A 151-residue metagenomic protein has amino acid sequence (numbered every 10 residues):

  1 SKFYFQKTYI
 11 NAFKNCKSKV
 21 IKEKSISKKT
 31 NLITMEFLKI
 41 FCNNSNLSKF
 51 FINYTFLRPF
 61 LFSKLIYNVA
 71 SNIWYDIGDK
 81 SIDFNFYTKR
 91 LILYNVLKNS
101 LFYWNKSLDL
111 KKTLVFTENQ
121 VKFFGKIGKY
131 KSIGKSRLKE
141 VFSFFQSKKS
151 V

Functional and structural regions predicted by a protein language model:
S1-I21: An amphipathic alpha-helix adjacent to DNA-recognition modules
K14-L47: Hydrophobic alpha-helical connector segments
N31-L38, Y67-W74, L114-K122: Hydrophobic core segments within long, regular secondary-structure runs in both alpha- and beta-rich folds
E36-F60, K64: Amphipathic alpha-helical segments used for helix-helix packing
R58-D79, T88-Y94: Amphipathic alpha-helical packing segments from all-alpha helical-bundle domains
F86-N105, V115-F123: Hydrophobic alpha-helical segments that form the core of small-molecule binding pockets and/or dimer interfaces
K106-V151: C-terminal peripheral helix-coil segments that are non-catalytic and often amphipathic
